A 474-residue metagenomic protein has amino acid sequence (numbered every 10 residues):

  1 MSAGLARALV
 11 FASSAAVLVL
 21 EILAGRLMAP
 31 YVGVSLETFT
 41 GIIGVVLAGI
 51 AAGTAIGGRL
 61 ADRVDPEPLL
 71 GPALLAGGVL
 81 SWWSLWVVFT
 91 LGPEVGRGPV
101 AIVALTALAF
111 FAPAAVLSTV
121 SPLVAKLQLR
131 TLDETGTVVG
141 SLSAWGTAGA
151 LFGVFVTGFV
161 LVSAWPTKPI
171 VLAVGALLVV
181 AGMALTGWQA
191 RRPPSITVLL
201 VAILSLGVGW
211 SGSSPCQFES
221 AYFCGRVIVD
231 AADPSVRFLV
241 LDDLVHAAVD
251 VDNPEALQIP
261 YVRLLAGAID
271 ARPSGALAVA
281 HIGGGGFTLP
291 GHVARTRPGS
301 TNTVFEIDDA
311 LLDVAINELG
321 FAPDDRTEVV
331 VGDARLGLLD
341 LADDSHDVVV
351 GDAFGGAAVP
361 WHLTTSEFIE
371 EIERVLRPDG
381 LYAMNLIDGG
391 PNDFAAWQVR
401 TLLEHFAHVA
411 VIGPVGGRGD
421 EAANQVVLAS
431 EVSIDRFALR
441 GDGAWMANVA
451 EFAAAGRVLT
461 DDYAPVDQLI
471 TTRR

Functional and structural regions predicted by a protein language model:
M1-E219, V229-D233, D243-H246, G275-A276 (+12 more regions): Alpha-helical transmembrane segments of multi-pass membrane proteins
R192-A248, P254-Y261, D270-A271, A410-R474: Soluble small-group transferase modules, centered on the S-adenosyl donor enzyme superfamily
A280, T303: Conserved beta-strand positions in the Rossmann-like core of class I SAM-dependent methyltransferases
H281, G285, G356: Conserved glycine-rich SAM-binding loop
D308-D309, E318: Residues in the short beta-alpha loop(s) of Rossmann-like NAD(P)-binding domains
L312-D313: Short alpha-helix immediately C-terminal to the canonical SAM-binding loop
I316-T327: Short, conserved SAM-binding/catalytic segment of Class I S-adenosyl-L-methionine-dependent methyltransferases
A357-E371, F394: A short, conserved alpha-helix within the catalytic core of class I
